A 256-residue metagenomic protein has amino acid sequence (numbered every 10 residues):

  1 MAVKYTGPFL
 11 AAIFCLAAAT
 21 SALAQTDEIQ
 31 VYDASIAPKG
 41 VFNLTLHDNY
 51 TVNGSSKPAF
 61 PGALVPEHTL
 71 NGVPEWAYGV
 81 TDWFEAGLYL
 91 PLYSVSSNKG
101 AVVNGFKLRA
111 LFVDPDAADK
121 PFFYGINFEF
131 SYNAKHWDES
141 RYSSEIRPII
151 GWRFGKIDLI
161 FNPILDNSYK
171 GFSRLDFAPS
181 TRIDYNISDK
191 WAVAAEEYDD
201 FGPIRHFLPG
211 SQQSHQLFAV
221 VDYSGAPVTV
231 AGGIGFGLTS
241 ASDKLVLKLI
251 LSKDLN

Functional and structural regions predicted by a protein language model:
M1-L10: Bacterial N-terminal signal peptides that target proteins for export
A19-S21: N-terminal signal peptide c-region/cleavage motif recognized by signal peptidases
L23-N256: Transmembrane beta-barrel domains of Gram-negative outer membranes and organellar outer membranes
